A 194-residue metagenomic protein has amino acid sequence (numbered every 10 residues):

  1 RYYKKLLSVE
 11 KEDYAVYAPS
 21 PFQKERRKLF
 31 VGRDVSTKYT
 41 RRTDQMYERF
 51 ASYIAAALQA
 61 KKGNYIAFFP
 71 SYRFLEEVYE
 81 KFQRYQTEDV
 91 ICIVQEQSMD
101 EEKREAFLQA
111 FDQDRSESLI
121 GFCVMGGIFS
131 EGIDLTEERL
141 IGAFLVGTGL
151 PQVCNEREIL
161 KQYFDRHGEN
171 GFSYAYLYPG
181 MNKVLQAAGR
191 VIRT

Functional and structural regions predicted by a protein language model:
R1-T194: ASCE RecA-like P-loop NTPase motor cores that couple ATP hydrolysis to mechanical translocation on nucleic acids
